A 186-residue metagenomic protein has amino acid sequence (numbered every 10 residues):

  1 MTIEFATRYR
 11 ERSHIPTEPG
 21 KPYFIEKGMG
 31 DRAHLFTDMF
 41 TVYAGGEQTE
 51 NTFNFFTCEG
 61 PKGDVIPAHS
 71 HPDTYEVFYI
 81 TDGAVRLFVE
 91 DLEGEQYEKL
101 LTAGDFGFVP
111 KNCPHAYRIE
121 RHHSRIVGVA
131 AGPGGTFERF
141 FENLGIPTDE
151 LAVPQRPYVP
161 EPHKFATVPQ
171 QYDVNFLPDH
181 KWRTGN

Functional and structural regions predicted by a protein language model:
M1-F53, Q155, V159-N186: A short, N-terminal "cap"/entry segment at the start of jelly-roll beta-barrel domains of the cupin/DSBH fold
A44-G46, I66-P72, V89, E98-K99 (+1 more regions): Short histidine-centered beta-strand/loop micro-motifs that create catalytic or ligand/metal-coordination sites
Q48, T52, D91-K111: Short acidic-glycine-tyrosine-enriched beta hairpin
F55-T57, S70, V89-D91, I119 (+1 more regions): Residue-level recognition of conserved beta-strand positions in structured domain cores
D73-R86, E90: Glycine- and acidic-residue-biased ligand/ion/polar-headgroup-sensing regions
A84-R86, P114, H123: Structural motif
L100-R121, A131-P133: Conserved metal-binding segment of the jelly-roll/cupin
R118-N186: Double-stranded beta-helix
